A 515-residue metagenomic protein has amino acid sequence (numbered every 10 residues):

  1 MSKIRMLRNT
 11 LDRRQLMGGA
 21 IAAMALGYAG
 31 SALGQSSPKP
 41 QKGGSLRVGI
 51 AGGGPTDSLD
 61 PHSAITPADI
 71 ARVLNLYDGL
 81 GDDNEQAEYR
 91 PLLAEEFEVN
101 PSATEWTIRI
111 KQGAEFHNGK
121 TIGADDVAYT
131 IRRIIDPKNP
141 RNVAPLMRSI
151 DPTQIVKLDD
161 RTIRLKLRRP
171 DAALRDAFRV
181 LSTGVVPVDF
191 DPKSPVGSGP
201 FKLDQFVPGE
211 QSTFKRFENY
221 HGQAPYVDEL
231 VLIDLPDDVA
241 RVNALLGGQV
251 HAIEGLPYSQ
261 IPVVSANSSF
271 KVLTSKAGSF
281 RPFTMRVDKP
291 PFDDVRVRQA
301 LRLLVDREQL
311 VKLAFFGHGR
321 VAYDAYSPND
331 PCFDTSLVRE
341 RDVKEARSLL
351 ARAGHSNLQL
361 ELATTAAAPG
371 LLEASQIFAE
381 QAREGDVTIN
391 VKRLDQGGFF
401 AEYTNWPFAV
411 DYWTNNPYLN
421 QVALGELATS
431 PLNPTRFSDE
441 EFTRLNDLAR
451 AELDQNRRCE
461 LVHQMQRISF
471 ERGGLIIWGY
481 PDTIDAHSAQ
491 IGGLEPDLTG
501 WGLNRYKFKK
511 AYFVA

Functional and structural regions predicted by a protein language model:
M1-L11, G19-A25: N-terminal secretory signal peptides
A22-A23, G27-Y28, L33, V207 (+3 more regions): Detector for C-terminal structural segments
R47, G123-R132, D160-R164, G199-P200 (+7 more regions): Alpha-helical secondary-structure segments
G49-P101, R132, V196-S198: N-terminal lobe/hinge region of extracytoplasmic solute-binding protein
G52-I70, L93-A94, K120, A173-T183 (+3 more regions): A structural "hinge/loop" feature
N84-E88, D160, R169-P225, E229 (+3 more regions): Gly/Pro-rich hinge or "lid" segments in bacterial periplasmic/extracellular proteins
R109, A128, V143-V186: Surface-exposed binding/hinge segments that line and control ligand-binding clefts or catalytic entry sites
E218-V263, T388-N390: Ligand-site clamp/hinge motif
